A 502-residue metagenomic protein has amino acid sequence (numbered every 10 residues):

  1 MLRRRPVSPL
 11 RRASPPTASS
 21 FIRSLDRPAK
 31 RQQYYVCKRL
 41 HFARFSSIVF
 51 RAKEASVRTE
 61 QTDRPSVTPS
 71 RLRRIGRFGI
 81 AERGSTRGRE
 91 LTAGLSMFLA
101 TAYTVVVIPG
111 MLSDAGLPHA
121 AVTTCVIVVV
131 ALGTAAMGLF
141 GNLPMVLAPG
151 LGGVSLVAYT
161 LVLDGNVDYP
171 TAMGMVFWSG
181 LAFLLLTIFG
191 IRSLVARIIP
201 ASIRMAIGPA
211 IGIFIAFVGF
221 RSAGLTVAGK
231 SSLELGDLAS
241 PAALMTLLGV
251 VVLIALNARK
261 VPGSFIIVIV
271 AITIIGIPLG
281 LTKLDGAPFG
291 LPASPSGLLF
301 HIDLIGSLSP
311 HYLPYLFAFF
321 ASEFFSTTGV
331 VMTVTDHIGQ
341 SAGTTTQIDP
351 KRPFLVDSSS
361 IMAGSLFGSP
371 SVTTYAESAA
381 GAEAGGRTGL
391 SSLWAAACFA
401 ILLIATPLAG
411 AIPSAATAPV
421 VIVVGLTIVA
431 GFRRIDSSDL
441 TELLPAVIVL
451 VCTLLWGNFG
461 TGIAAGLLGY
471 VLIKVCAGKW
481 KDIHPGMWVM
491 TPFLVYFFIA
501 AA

Functional and structural regions predicted by a protein language model:
R3-S24, R31, S47: Low-acidity, Ser/Thr- and Arg-rich intrinsically disordered low-complexity segments
R58-A121, E234-L235, I269-K351, V495: Helix-loop-helix hairpins and the membrane-proximal interhelical loops of multi-pass alpha-helical transport proteins
R71-I108, V129, P149-Y159, L163-G208 (+1 more regions): Helix-loop-helix junctions within the multi-pass membrane cores of secondary transporters/permeases
G116-A135: Loop-to-helix transition at the N-terminal end of transmembrane alpha-helices
A131-L151: Juxtamembrane transmembrane-helix boundary signature
G165-P278, L393-A502: Membrane-embedded alpha-helical modules
